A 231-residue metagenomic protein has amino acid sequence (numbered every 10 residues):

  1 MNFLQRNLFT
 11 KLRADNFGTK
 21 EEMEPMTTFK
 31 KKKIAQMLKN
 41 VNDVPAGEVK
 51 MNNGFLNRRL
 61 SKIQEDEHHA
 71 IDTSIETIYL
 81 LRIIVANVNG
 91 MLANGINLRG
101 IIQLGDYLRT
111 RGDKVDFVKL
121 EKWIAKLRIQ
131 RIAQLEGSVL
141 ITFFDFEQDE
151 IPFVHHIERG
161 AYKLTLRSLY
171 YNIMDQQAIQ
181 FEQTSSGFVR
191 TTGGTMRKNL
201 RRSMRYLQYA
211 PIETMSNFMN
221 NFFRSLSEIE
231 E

Functional and structural regions predicted by a protein language model:
M1-E231: Conserved NTP-donor binding/palm subdomain of two-metal-ion nucleotidyltransferases/polymerases, i.e., the charged
